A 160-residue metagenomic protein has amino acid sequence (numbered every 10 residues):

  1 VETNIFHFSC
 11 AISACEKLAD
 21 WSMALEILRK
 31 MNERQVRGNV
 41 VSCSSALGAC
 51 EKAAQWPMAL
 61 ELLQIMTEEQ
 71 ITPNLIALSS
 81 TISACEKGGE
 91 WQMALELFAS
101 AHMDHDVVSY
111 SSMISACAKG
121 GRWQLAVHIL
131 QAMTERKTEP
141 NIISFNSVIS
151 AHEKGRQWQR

Functional and structural regions predicted by a protein language model:
V1-T3, Q157-R160: Short, intrinsically disordered, charge-balanced linker/junction segments flanking boundaries in proteins
N4-S9, S13, A24, N39-S44 (+10 more regions): Pentatricopeptide repeat
M31, M66, I82, A101-M103 (+2 more regions): Methionine-biased hydrophobic packing positions in alpha-helices, especially within tandem helical repeat solenoids
